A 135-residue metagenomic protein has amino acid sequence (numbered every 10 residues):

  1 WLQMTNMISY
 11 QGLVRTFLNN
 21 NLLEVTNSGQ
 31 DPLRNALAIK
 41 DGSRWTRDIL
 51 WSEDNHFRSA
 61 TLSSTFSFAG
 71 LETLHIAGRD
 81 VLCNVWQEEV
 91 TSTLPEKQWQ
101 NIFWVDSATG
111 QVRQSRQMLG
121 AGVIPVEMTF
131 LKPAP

Functional and structural regions predicted by a protein language model:
W1-N27, K40-P135: Acidic, serine/threonine-rich low-complexity disordered tracts
D31-R34: Structured extramembrane domains adjacent to transmembrane segments
